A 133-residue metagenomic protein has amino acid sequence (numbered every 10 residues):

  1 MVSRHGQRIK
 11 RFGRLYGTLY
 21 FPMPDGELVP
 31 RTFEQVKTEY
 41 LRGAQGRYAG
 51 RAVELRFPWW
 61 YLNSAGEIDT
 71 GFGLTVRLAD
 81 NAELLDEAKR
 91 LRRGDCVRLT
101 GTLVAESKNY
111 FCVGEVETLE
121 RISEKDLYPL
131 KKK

Functional and structural regions predicted by a protein language model:
M1-K133: OB-fold and OB-like single-stranded nucleic-acid-recognition modules and their adjacent interaction interfaces
